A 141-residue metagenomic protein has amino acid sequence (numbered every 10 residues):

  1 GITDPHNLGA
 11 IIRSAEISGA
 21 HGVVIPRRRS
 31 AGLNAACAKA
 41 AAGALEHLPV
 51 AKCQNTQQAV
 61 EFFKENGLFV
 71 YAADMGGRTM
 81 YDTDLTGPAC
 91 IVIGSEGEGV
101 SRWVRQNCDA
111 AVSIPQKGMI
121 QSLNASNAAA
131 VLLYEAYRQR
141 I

Functional and structural regions predicted by a protein language model:
G1-I141: Post-transcriptional modification and biogenesis factors for structured RNAs of the translation apparatus
